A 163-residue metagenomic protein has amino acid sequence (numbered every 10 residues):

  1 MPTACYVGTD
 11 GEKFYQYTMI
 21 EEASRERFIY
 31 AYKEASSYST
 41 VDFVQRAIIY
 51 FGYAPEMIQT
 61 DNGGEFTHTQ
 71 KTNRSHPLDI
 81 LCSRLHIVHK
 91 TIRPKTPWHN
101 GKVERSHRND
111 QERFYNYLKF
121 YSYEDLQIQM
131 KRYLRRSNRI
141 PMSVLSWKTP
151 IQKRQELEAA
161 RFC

Functional and structural regions predicted by a protein language model:
M1-F28: An active-site-proximal beta-strand-loop segment
P2, M19, R25, V44 (+8 more regions): Mobile genetic element proteins and their domesticated derivatives, centered on retroelements and DNA transposons
V7, F66-H68, H99: Short, small-residue-enriched loops and turns at beta-alpha junctions that line or gate enzyme active sites
E12, I29-Y53, M57: Active-site beta-loop-alpha junctions of metal-dependent nucleic acid enzymes, especially the RNase H-like/DDE
A31-Y32, H68-N73: Short, solvent-exposed loop/turn segments at secondary-structure boundaries
Y53-Q70, R93-K95, W147-P150: Acidic/histidine-rich, metal-coordinating catalytic segments
D61-N62, T72-C82, H89-E112, L126 (+2 more regions): RNase H-like two-metal-ion nuclease catalytic core shared by retroviral integrases and related mobile-element nucleases
L85-I87, N109-C163: C-terminal domain-tail junction helix/linker
